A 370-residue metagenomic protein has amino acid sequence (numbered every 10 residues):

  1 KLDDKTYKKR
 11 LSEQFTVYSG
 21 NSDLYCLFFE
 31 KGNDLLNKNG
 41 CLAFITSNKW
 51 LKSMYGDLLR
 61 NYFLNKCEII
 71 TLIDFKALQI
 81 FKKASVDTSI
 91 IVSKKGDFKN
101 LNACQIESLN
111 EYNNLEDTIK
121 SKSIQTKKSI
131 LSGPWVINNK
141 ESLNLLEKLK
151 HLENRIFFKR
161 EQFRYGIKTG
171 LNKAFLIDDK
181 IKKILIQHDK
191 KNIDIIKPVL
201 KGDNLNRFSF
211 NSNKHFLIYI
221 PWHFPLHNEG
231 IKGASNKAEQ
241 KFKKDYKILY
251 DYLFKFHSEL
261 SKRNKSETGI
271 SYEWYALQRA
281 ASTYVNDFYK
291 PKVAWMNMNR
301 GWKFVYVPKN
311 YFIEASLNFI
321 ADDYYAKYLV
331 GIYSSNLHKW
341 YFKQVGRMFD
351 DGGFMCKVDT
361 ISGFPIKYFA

Functional and structural regions predicted by a protein language model:
K1, N48, K95, G202 (+2 more regions): Residues immediately flanking
K1-D3, W50-M54, I80-F81, N206-R207 (+5 more regions): Flexible loop/turn segments at secondary-structure boundaries
K1-K190, V307-L317, F354-I361: Signature of N6-adenine DNA methyltransferases within the class I
F28-F29, Q278-A280, G346-D351: Active-site-adjacent structural elements in folded domains
K66, N318-G363: Basic, amphipathic alpha-helical recognition segments used for DNA target recognition
K140-F319: Polyanion-binding catalytic cores of nucleic-acid enzymes and NTP/SAM-utilizing transferases
P365-A370: Amphipathic alpha-helical segments
